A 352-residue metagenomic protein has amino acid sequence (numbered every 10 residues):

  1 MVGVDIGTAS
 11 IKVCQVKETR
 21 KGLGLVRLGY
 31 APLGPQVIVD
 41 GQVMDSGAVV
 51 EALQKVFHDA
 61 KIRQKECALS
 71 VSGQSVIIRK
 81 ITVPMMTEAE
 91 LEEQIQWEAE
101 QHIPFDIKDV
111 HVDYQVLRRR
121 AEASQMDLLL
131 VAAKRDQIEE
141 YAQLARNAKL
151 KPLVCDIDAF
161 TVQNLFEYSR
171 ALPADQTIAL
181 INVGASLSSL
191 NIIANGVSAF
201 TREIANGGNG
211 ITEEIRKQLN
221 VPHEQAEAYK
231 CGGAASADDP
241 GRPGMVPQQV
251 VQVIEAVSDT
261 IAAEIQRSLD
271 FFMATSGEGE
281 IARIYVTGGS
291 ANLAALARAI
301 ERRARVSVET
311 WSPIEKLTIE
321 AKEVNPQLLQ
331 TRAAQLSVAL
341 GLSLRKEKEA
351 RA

Functional and structural regions predicted by a protein language model:
M1-E98, E139-Y141, N147-K151: Non-catalytic, solvent-exposed interaction/assembly segments
M1-P32, E66-S70, E167-F200, I204-G210 (+2 more regions): Gly/Thr-rich phosphate-binding beta-strand-loop-beta motif of the actin/hexokinase/Hsp70
I38, I138-N164, V197-D239: Glycine-rich phosphate-binding loop plus the immediately following alpha-helix
L53-E66, V221, Q266-R283: Phosphate/pyrophosphate-binding loops at sites that engage ATP/ADP/AMP, CoA/4′-phosphopantetheine, polyphosphate
E66, S70-R170, R283, P313-E320 (+2 more regions): Active-site neighborhood for divalent-cation/phosphate handling
A228-R283, S290, V338: Adenine-nucleotide phosphate-binding core of ATP-dependent small-molecule kinases
V257, G279-P313: Glycine-rich phosphate-binding loops at beta-strand->alpha-helix junctions
A291, E309-A352: Glycine-rich phosphate-binding/hydrolytic loop that grips phosphoryl groups
